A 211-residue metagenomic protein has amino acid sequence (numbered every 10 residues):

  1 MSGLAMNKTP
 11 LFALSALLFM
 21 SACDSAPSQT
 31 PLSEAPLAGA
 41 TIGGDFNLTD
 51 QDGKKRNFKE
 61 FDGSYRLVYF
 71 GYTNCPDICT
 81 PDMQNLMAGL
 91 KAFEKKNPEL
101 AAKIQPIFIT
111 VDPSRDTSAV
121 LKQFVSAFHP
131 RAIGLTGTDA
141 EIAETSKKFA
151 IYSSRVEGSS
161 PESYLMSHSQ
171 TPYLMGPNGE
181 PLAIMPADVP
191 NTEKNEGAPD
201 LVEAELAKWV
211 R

Functional and structural regions predicted by a protein language model:
F19-A22: C-terminal motif of bacterial Sec signal peptides marking the signal peptidase cleavage site
D24-A26: Bacterial signal peptide processing site
F46-R66: A short beta-strand-turn-helix
K59-D82, L86: Short active-site neighborhood of thiol/selenol oxidoreductases, capturing the structured segment around
Y65, M83-F108: Conserved helix-turn-beta segment immediately C-terminal to the redox Cys motif in thioredoxin-like folds
L100-R115, R131-A140: Thiol-based oxidoreductase modules, predominantly thioredoxin-like and allied folds used for disulfide exchange
K122-S169: Short, internal strand/loop/helix patches that form the active-site neighborhood or redox-interaction surface
S159-R211: Thiol-/selenol-based redox modules, centered on thioredoxin-like and closely related oxidoreductase domains
